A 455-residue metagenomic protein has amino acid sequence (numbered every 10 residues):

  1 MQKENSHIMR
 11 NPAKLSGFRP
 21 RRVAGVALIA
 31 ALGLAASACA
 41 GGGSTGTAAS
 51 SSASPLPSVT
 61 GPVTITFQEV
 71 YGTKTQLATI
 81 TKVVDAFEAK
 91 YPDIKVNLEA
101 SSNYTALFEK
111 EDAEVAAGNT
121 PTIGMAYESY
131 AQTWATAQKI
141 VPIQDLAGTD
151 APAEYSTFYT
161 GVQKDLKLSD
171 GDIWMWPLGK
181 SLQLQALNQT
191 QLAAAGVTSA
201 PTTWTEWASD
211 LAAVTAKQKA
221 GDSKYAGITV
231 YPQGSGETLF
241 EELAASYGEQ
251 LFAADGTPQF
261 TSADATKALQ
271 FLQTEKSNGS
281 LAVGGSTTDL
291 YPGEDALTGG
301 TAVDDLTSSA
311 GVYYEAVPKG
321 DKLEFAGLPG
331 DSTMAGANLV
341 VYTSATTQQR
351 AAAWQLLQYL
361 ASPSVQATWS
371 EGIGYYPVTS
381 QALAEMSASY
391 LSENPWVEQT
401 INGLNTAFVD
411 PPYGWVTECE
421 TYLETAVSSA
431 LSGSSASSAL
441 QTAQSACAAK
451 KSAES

Functional and structural regions predicted by a protein language model:
Q2-T133, Q348-A352, S438, A446-S455: Conserved N-terminal structural module of periplasmic/extracytoplasmic solute-binding proteins
R10, A193, L404-S455: Conserved C-terminal helix/tail region of periplasmic/extracytoplasmic solute-binding proteins
G42, S129-L182, E324, S389-Y390: Hinge/lid segment of periplasmic solute-binding proteins
V70, Q270-A352: Extracytoplasmic/periplasmic substrate-binding proteins
A86-F158, A193-A195, S199-T202, D295-T298 (+2 more regions): Extracytoplasmic "Venus flytrap"/periplasmic binding protein-like
G161-L166, D321, E371-Y422, S429: Long, aromatic- and glycine/proline-rich binding clefts that accommodate carbohydrate-like moieties
S169-L178, Q183, T205-T257: Extracytoplasmic/periplasmic solute-binding protein
D210-T215, D255-G285: Glycine-centered hinge/linker elements that transmit conformational signals in sensory and ligand-binding systems
